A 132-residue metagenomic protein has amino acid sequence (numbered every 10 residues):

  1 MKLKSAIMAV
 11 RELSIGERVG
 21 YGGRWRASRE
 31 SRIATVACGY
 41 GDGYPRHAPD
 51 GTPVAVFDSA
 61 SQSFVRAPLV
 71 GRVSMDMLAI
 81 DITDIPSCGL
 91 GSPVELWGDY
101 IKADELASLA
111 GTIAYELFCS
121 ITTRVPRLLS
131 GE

Functional and structural regions predicted by a protein language model:
M1-E132: Active-site anion/phosphate-binding pocket segments in diverse small-molecule metabolic enzymes
